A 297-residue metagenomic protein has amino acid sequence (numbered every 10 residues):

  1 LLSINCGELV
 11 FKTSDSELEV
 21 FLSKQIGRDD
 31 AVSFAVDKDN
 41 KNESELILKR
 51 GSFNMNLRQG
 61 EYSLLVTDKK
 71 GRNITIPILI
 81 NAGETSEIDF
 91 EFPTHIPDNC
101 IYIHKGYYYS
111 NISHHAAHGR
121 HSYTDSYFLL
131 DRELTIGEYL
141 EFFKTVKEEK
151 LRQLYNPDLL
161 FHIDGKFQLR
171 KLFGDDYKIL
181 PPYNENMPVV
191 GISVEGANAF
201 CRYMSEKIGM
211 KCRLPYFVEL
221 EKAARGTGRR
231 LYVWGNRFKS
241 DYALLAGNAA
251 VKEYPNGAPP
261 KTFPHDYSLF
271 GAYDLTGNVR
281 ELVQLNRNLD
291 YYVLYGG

Functional and structural regions predicted by a protein language model:
L1-S3: Long, contiguous interaction/targeting segments characteristic of exported/extracellular or secretory-pathway proteins
G7-S14, K24: A short, amphipathic beta-strand motif
E8, E17-E19, E61: Exposed beta-strand and adjacent loop surfaces of beta-rich binding modules that mediate intermolecular recognition
E17, Y107-S110, H114-H115, T135 (+3 more regions): Active-site/binding-pocket entry motifs
V20-L22, L64-L65: Beta-strand-rich binding/interaction modules
F21-L48: Short amphipathic beta-strand segments in non-cytosolic proteins
G27, E45-K69, N73, P77 (+3 more regions): A short glycine-rich, aromatic-capped structural motif
D175-G297: Functional-site microenvironments in short loops/helix caps that host divalent-cation chemistry
